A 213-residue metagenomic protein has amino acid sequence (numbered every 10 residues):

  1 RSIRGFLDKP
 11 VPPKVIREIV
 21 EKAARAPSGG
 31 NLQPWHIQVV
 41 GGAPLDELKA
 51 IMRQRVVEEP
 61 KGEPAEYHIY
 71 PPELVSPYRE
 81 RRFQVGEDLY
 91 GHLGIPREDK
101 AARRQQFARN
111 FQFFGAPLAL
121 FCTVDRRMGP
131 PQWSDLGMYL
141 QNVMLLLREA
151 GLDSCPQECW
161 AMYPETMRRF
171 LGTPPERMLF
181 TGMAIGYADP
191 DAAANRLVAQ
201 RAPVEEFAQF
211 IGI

Functional and structural regions predicted by a protein language model:
R1-I213: Acidic, surface-exposed loops and disordered segments
